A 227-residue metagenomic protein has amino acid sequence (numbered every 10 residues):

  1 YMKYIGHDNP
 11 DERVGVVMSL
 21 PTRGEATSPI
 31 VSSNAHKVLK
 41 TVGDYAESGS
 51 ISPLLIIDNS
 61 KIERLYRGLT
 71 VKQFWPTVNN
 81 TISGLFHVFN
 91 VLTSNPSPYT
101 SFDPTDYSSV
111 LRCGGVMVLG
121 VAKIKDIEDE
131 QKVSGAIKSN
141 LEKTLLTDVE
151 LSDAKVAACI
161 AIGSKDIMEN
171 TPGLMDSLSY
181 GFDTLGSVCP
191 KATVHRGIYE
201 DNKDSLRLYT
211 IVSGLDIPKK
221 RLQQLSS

Functional and structural regions predicted by a protein language model:
Y1-S227: Tubulin/FtsZ superfamily GTPase core signature
